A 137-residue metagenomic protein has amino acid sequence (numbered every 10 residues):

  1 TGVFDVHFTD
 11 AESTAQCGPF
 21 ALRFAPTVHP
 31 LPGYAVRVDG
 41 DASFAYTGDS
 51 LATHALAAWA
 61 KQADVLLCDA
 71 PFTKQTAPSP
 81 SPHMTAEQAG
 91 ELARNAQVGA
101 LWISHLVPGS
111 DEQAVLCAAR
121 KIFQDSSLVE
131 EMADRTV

Functional and structural regions predicted by a protein language model:
T1-Y46, L51, A58, Q113-V137: Binuclear metal-dependent hydrolase catalytic cores
T53-R135: Cap/insert and terminal regions of metallo-dependent hydrolase folds
